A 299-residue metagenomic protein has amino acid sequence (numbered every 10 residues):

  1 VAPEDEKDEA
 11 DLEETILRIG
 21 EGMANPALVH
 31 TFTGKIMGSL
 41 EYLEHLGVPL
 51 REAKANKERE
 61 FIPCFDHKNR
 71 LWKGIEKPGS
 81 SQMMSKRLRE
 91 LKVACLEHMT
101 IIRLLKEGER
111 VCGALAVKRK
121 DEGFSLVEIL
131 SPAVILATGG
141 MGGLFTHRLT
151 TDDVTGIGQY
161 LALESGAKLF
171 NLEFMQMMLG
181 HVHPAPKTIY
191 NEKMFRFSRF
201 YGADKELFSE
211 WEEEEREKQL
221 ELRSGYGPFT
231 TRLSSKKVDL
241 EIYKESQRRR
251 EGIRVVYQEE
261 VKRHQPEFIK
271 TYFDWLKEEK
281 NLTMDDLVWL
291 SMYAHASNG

Functional and structural regions predicted by a protein language model:
A2-F32: Glycine-rich active-site loop/strand segments that organize a redox cofactor
P3-K7, A27, I75, E122 (+3 more regions): Alpha-helix capping and helix-loop boundary segments enriched in small/acidic/polar residues
T15-R18, T31, G38-H45, M83-E90 (+1 more regions): Alpha-helical scaffold segments in soluble metabolic enzymes
M23-H30, E41-K57, G166-N171: A short alpha-helix-loop-beta-strand transition element characteristic of N-terminal alpha/beta dinucleotide-binding
P26-T33, K68-G74: Conserved short loop/turn motifs at secondary-structure junctions
S39-S125, L130-A133, A137, H181-F195 (+6 more regions): Conserved redox-cofactor binding core of oxidoreductases
A133-K187: Glycine-rich loop(s) and the adjacent beta-strand/alpha-helix scaffold that form part
A167-N298: An anion/pyrophosphate-binding glycine-rich loop and adjacent beta-alpha core in soluble alpha-beta enzymes
